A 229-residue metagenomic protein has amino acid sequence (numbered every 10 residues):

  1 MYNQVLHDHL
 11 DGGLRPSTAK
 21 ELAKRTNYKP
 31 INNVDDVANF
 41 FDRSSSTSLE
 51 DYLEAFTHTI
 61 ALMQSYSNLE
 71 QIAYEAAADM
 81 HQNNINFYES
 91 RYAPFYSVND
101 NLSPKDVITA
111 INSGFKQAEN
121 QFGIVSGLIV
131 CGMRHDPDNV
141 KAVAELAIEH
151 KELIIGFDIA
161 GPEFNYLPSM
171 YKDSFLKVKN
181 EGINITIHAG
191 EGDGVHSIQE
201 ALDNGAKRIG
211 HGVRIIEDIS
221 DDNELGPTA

Functional and structural regions predicted by a protein language model:
M1-I183, G190-S197, L202-D203, K207-R208 (+1 more regions): Metal-cofactor-binding active-site regions of metalloenzymes
